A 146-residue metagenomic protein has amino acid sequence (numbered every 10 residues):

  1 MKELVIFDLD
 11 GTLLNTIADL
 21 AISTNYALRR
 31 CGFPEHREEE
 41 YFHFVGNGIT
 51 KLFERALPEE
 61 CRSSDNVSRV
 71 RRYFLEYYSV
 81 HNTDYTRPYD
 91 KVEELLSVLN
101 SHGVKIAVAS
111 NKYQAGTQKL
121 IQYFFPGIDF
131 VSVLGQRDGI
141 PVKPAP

Functional and structural regions predicted by a protein language model:
M1-H43: Active-site neighborhood of HAD-like aspartate-dependent phosphohydrolases
K2, L96, I128-V131: Core-facing hydrophobic residues within beta-strands of well-ordered domains
L4, A107, S132: Hydrophobic "anchor" residues on beta-strands that sit immediately upstream of conserved functional sites
S23, L52, K91, G116-K119: Phosphate- and divalent-cation-binding pockets in alpha/beta enzyme and binding domains that engage nucleotide-derived
A27-L28, G48-S63, L120: Helix-loop "lid/cap" segments that line or gate small-molecule binding pockets
C31, R55-E94, H102-V104: Metal-dependent phosphoesterase signature
D84-R87, Y113-P146: Substrate-recognition "cap/lid" segment bordering the active-site pocket of phosphatases
L95-Q122: Substrate-recognition element of Asp-dependent hydrolases with the DxDx(T/V) motif
